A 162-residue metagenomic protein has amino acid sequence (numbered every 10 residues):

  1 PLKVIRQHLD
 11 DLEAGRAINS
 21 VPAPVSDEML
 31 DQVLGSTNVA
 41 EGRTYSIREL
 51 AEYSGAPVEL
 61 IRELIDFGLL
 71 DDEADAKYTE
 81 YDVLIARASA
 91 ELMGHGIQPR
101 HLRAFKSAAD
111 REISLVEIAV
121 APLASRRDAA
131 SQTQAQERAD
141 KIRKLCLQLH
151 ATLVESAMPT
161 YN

Functional and structural regions predicted by a protein language model:
P1-N162: Arg/Lys-rich, alpha-helical DNA-contact motif
